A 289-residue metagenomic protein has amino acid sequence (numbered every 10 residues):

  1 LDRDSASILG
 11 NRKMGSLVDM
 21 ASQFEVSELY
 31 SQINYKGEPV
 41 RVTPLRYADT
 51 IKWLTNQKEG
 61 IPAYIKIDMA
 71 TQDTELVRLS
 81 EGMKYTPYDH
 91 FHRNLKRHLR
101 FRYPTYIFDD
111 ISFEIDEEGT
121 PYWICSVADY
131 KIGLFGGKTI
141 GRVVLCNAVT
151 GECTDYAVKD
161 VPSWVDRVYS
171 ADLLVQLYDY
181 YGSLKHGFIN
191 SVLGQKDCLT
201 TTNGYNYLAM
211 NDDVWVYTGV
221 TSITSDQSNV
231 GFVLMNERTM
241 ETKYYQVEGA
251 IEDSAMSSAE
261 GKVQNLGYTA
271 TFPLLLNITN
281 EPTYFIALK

Functional and structural regions predicted by a protein language model:
L1-K289: Soluble extracytoplasmic regions of secretory-pathway and membrane proteins
